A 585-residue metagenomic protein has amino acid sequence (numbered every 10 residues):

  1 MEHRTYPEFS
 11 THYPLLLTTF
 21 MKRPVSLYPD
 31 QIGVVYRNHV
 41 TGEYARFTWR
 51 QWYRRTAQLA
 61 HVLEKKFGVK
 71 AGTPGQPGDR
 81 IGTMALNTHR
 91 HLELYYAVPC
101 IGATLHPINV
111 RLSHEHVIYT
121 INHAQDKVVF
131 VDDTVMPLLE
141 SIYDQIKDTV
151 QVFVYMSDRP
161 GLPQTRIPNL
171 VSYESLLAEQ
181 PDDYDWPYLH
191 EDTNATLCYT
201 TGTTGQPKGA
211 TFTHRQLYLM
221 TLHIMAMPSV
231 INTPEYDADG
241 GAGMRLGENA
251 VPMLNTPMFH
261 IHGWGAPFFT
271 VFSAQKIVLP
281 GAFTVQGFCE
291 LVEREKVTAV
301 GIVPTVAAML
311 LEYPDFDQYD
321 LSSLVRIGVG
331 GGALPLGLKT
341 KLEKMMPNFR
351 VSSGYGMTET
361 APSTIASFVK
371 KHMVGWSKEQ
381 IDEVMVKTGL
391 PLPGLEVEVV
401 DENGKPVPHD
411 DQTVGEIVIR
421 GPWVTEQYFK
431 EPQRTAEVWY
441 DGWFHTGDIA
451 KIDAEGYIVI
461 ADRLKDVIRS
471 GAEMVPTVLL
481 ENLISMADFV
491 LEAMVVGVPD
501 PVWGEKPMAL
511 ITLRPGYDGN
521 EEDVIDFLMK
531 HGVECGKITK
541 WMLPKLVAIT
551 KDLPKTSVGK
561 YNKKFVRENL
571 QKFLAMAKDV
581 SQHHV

Functional and structural regions predicted by a protein language model:
P29-I32, G75, A178-Y199, Q206 (+2 more regions): Conserved pre-ATP/AMP-binding loop-to-beta segment of ANL
V34-T88, L92-Y96, S113-I118, S172-S175: Conserved AMP-binding/adenylate-forming core of the ANL superfamily
T83, L112, I118-Y119, V129-V131 (+7 more regions): AMP-binding/adenylate-forming catalytic core of the ANL superfamily
C100-A178, P515-Y517: Structural core segment of the AMP-binding/adenylate-forming
M156, V533-K560, M576-V585: AMP-binding/adenylate-forming catalytic domain of the ANL superfamily
Y218-N255, F259-T298, Y313: Conserved AMP-binding/adenylation subdomain of ANL enzymes
F272, V297-I302, L311-E383, E396 (+1 more regions): Gly/Ser/Thr-rich phosphate-binding loop
G394-V418, I452-E455, Y517-E521, N562: Conserved beta-loop-beta connector loops within the AMP-binding
